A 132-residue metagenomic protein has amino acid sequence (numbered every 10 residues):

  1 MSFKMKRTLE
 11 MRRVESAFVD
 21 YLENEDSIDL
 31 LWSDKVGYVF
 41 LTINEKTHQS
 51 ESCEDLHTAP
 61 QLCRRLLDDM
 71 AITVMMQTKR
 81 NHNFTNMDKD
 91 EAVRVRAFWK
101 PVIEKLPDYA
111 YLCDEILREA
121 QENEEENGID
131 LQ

Functional and structural regions predicted by a protein language model:
S2-E25: Negatively charged, low-complexity tracts enriched in Asp/Glu with abundant Ser/Thr
V19-Y21, I28-W32, C53: Short, exposed beta-strand/loop patches in secreted or surface proteins that constitute
E25-I28, V36-Y38: Short, surface-exposed beta-edge/turn micro-motifs
D34-A120: Acidic, low-complexity, intrinsically disordered interaction modules
I129-Q132: Non-Sec secretion/translocation targeting segments of pathogen effectors
